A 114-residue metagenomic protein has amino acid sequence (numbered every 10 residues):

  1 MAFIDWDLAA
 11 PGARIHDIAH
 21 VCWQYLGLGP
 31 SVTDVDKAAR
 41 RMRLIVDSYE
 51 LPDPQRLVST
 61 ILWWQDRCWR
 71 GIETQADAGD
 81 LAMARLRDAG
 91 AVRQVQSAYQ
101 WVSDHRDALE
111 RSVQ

Functional and structural regions predicted by a protein language model:
M1-D17: Active-site acidic catalytic loop and adjacent metal/ATP-binding pocket of ATP-dependent phosphoryl transfer enzymes
F3, M42, R87: Sparse, context-dependent recognition of short Cys/His-centered cofactor- or disulfide-binding micro-motifs
I18-E50, Q65-T74: Active-site activation/catalytic loop segments of kinase-like enzymes and analogous catalytic loops in related
I61-W63: Eukaryotic Ser/Thr/Pro-rich intrinsically disordered, low-complexity regulatory regions
R70-Q114: ATP/Mg2+ or Mg2+-diphosphate-binding catalytic cores that bind nucleotide phosphates or diphosphates via glycine-rich
